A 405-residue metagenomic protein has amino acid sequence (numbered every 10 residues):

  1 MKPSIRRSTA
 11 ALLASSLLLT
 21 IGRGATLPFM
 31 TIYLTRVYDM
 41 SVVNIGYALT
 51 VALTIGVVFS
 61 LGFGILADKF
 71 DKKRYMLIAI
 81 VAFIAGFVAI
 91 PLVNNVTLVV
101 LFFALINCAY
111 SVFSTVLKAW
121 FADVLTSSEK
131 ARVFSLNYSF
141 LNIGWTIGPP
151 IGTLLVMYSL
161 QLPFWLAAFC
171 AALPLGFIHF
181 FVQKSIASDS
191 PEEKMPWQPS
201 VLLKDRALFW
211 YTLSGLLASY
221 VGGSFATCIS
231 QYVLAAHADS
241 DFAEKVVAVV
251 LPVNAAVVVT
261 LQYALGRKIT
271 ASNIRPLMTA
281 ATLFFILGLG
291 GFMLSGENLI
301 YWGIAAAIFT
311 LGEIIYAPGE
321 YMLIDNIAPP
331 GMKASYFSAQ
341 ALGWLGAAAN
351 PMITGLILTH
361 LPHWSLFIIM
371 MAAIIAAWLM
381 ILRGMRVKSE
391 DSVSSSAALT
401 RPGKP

Functional and structural regions predicted by a protein language model:
M1-R6, K184-L213, L399-K404: Juxtamembrane intracellular "pre-TM" segments in multi-pass secondary transporters
F29-V43, T227-V247: Short amphipathic helix-loop junctions that connect adjacent transmembrane helices in Major Facilitator Superfamily/SLC
L53-L61, W145-T146, A255-Y263, A347-M352: Residue-level signature of mid-helix packing/kink "hotspots" within the transmembrane helices of 12-pass Major
F59-D71, T260-I274, L358: Helix-to-loop junctions at the C-terminal end of transmembrane segments in multipass secondary transporters
R74-A89, P276-G291: Structural signature of the two symmetry-related core transmembrane helices
A104-I143: Cytoplasmic helix-loop-helix junction between adjacent transmembrane helices in 12-TM secondary transporters
P163-F180, F367-R383: Symmetry-related core transmembrane helices of the 12-TM Major Facilitator Superfamily/SLC fold
G331-H360: A late C-terminal transmembrane helix in Major Facilitator Superfamily
